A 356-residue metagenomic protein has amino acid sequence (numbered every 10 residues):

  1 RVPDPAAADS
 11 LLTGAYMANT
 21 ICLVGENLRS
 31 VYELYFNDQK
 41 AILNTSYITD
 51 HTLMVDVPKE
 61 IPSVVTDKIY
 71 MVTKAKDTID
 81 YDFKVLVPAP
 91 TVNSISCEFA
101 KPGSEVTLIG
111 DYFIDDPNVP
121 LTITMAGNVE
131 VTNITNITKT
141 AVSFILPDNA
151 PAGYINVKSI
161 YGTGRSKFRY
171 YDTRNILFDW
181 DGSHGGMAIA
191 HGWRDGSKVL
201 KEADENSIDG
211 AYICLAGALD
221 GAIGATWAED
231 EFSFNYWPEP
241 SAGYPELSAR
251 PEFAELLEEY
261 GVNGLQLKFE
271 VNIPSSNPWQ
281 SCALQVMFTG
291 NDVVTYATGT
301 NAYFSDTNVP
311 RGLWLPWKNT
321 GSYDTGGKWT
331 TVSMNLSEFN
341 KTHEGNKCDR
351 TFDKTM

Functional and structural regions predicted by a protein language model:
R1-R29, K76-N118, G162-G186: Beta-strand/beta-sandwich contexts
I21-L23, L53-V55, D67-M71, V106-G110 (+2 more regions): A structural motif
L28-K40, I114-V131: Short, surface-exposed alpha-helix to beta-strand junction/turn motifs within ectodomains of secreted and cell-envelope
D38-D50, V55, N128-K139, T300-Y323: Solvent-exposed serine/threonine-rich low-complexity stretches and specific carbohydrate-binding patches
T45-V57, T135-S143, G327-H343: Aromatic sugar-binding surface patches on proteins that engage polysaccharides or sugar-phosphate polymers
P58-S63, I145-A152, S276, F339-T342: Short, surface-exposed loop/turn segments at beta-strand-coil junctions that are enriched for proline with nearby
S63-A75, A150-Y161, M356: Short, aromatic- and glycine-rich surface loops/edge beta-strands on solvent-exposed regions
Y171-M356: Beta-rich carbohydrate-recognition modules and glycan-binding surfaces
